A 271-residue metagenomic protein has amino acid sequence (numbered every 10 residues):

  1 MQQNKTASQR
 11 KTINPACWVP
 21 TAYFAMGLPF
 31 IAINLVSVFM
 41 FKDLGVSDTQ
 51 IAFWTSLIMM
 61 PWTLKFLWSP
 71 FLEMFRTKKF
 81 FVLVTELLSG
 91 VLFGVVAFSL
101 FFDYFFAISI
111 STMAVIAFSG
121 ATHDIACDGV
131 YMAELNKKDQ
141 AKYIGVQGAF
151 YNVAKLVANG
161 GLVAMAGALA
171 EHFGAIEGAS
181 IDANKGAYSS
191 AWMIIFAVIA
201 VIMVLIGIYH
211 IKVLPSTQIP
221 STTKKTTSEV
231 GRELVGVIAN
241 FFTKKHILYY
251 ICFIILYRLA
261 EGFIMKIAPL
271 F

Functional and structural regions predicted by a protein language model:
Q2-I13, P215-I251: Juxtamembrane intracellular "pre-TM" segments in multi-pass secondary transporters
N4-W62, L248-F271: Helix-loop boundary and gating motifs at the non-cytosolic
F24, L92, Y104-H123: Hydrophobic core of transmembrane alpha-helices in multi-pass small-molecule transporters, especially MFS/SLC-type
D48-T49, L135-Q147: Loop-to-transmembrane helix entry/capping segments in MFS-fold secondary transporters and related SLC/MFSD carriers
P61-K65, A141-A170: Glycine-rich segments within core transmembrane alpha-helices of 12-TM secondary carriers
P70-F75, A97, F101, V157-S189: Transmembrane alpha-helix termini and helix-breaking/packing motifs in multi-pass membrane transporters
V82-F105: C-terminal ends and interior cores of transmembrane alpha-helices in multi-pass membrane transporters/permeases
A200-S221: C-terminal membrane-cytosol helix-exit motif in multi-pass small-molecule transporters
